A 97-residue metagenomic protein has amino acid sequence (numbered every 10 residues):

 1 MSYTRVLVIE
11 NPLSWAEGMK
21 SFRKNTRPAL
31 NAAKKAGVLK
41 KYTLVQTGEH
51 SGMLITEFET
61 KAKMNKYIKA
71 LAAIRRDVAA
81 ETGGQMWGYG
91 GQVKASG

Functional and structural regions predicted by a protein language model:
M1-G52, E57-R76, A80, G84-G97: Short S/T/G/P-rich N-terminal loop/turn motif that feeds into the first structured element of a domain
